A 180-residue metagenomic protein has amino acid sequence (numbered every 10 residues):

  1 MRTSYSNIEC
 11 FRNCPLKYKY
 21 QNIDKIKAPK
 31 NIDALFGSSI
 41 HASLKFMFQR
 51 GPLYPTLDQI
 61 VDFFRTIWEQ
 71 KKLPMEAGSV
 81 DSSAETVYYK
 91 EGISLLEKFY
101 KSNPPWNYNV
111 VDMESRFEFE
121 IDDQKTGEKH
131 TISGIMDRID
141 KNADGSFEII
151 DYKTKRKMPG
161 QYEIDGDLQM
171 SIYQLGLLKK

Functional and structural regions predicted by a protein language model:
M1-N7: Short acidic, Pro/Gly- and aromatic-enriched capping/linker segments at domain boundaries
T3, P15, L35-S39, V87 (+3 more regions): Generic recognition of stable, solvent-exposed alpha-helical segments in well-folded globular domains
S4, R12-N13, I132-I135: Short, flexible loop/turn motifs enriched in small residues
S6, I26-A34, S82, P159-I164: Short, charged/polar micro-motifs that form catalytic or ligand-binding hotspots
E9, N13-N22, I26-R50, Y89 (+2 more regions): Nuclease catalytic cores
P15-A28, K71-E76, I149, K155: Short amphipathic alpha-helical segments and their helix-coil junctions
S43-I121: A non-catalytic, helix-rich entry segment at domain boundaries
S115-K180: Mg2+/Mn2+-dependent nuclease catalytic core
